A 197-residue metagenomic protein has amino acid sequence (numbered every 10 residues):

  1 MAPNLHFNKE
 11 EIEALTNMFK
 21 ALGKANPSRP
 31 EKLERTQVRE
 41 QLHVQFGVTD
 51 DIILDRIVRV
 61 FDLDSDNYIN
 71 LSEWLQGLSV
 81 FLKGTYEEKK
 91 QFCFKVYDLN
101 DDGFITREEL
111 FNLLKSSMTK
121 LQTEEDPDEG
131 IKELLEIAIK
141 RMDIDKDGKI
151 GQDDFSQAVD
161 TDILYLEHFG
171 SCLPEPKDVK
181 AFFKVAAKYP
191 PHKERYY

Functional and structural regions predicted by a protein language model:
M1-V60, L71-Y97, R107, L135-E136 (+2 more regions): EF-hand Ca2+-binding helix-loop-helix modules
L63-Y197: EF-hand and EF-hand-like Ca2+-sensor regions
